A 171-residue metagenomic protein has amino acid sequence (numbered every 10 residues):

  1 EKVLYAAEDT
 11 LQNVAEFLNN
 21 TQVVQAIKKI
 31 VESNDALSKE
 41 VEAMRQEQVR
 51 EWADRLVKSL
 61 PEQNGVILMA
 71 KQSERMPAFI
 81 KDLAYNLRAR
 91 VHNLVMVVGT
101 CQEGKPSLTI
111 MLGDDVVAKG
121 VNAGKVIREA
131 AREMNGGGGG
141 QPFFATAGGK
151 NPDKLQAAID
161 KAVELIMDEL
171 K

Functional and structural regions predicted by a protein language model:
E1-K171: Terminal appendage regions of diverse proteins
